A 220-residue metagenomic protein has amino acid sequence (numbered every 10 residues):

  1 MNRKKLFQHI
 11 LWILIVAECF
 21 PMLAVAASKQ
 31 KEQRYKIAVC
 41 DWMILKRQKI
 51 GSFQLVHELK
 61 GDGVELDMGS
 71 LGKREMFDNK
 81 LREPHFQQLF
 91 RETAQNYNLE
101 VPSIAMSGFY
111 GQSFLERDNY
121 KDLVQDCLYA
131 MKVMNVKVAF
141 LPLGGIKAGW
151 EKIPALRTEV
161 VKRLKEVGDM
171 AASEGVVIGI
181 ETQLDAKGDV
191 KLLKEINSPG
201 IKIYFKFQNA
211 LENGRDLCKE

Functional and structural regions predicted by a protein language model:
M1-A17: N-terminal secretory signal peptides and thylakoid transit peptides that target proteins across membranes
M22-A38: C-terminal segment of N-terminal export signals and the immediately downstream linker at the start of the mature
E32-I37, L55-G61: A short, Lys/Arg-enriched amphipathic alpha-helix followed by its capping loop at the start of a domain
A38, P102, F140, G179 (+1 more regions): Structural detector of well-ordered beta-strand residues that form the stable sheet scaffold of enzyme domains
L45-E58, F90, R117-A130, N213-E220: Short, acidic/polar
F53, V64, K162-E220: Acidic/histidine-rich catalytic cores of soluble enzymes
K60, L128-A130, N135, E195-Y204: Structural recognition of alpha->loop->beta junctions
D62-K162, A172, N209: Structural motif corresponding to the early beta-alpha repeats
